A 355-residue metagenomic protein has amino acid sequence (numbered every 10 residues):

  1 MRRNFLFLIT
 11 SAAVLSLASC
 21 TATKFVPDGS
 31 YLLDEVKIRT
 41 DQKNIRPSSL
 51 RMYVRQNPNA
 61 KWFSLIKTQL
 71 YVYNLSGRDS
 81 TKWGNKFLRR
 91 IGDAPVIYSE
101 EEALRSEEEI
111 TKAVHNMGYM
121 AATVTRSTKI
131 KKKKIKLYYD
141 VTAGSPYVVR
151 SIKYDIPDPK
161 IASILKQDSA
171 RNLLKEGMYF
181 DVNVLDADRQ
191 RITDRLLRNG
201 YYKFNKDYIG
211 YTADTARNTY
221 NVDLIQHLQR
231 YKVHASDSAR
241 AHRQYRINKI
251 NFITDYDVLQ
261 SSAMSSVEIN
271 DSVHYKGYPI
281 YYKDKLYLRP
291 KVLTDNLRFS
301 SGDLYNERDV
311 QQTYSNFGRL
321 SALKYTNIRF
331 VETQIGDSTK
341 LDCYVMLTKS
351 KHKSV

Functional and structural regions predicted by a protein language model:
M1-F7: Bacterial N-terminal signal peptides that target proteins for export
S16-S19: C-terminal motif of bacterial Sec signal peptides marking the signal peptidase cleavage site
T21-R319, S338-L341: Interaction-mediating elements
A322-T326: Extracytoplasmic/periplasmic membrane-proximal domains and adjacent transmembrane bundles of envelope biogenesis
E332, T339-L341, H352: Flexible, glycine/serine/threonine-rich loop segments and coil->beta-strand junctions that form periplasmic-facing
M346: Active-site rim beta-loop-alpha module in soluble metabolic enzymes
K349-V355: Transmembrane beta-strand segments of Gram-negative outer membrane beta-barrel proteins
